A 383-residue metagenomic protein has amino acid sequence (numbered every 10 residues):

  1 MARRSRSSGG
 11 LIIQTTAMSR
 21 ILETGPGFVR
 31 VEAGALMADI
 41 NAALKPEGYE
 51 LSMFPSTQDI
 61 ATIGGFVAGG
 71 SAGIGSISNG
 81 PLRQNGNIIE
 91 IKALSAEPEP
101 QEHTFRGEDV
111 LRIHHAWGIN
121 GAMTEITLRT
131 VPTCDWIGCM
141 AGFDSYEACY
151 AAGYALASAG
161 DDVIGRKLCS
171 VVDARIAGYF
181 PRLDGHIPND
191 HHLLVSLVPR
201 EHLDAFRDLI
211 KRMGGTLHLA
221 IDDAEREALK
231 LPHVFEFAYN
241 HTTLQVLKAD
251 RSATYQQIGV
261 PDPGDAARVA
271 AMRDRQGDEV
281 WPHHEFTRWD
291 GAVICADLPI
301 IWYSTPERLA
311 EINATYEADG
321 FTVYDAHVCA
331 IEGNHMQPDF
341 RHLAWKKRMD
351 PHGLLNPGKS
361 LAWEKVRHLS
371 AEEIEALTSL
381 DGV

Functional and structural regions predicted by a protein language model:
A2-A38, A42, I74-S78, T130: Glycine-/small-residue-rich beta-strand-loop submotif within the FAD-binding core of flavoenzymes
R3-G10, T16, Q58, M213-V383: Conserved glycine-rich FAD pyrophosphate-binding loop
A17-E23, T124-T133, R175-N189, D208 (+2 more regions): Short, flexible, solvent-exposed loop/turn segments with mixed acidic/basic and small polar residues
L22, M37-A38, A42-D161, L377-V383: FAD-binding subdomain of flavoenzyme oxidoreductases
D39, Y146-A152, E201-D208, P263-A270 (+1 more regions): Short, conserved charged micro-motifs
V110-I113, P181, L343: Flexible, small-/acidic-enriched active-site or ligand-binding loops
A122, I187-P199, T254-Q256, V293-I300: A generic structural motif
G138, F143-S145, G160-K167, A174-I221: A conserved active-site cap/scaffold subdomain adjacent to cofactor or substrate pockets
